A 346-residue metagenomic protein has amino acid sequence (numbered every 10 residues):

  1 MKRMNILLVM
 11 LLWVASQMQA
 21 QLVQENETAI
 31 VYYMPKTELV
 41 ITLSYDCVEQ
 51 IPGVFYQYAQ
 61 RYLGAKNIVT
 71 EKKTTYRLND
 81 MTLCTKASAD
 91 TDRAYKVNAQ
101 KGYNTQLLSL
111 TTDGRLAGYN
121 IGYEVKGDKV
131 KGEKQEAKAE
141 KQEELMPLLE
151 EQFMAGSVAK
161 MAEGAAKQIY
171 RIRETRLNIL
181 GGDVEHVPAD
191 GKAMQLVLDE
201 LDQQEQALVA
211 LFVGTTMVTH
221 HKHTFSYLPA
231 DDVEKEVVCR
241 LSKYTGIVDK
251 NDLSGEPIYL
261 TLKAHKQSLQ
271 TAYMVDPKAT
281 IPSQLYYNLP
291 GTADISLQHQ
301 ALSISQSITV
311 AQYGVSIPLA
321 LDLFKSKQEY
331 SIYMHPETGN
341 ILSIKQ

Functional and structural regions predicted by a protein language model:
M1-L22: Bacterial Sec-dependent N-terminal signal peptides
Q21-Q346: N-terminal amphipathic/basic membrane-interacting segments and domains, especially the gasdermin N-terminal
